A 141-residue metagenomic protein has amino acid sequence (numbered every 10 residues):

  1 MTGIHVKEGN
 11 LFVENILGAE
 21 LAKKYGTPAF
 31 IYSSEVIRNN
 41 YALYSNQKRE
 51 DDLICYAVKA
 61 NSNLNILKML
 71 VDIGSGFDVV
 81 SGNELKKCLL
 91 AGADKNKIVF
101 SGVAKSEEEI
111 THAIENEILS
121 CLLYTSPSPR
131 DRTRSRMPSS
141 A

Functional and structural regions predicted by a protein language model:
M1-I16, E20-K23, T27: N-terminal hydrophobic targeting/anchoring segments and the immediately downstream early-domain regions of hydrolases
E14-G18, S106, S126: General structural signal for secondary-structure boundaries
V36-N116: N-terminal active-site wall of soluble small-molecule enzyme domains
L43, L119, D131-R132: A very general structural signal that marks isolated residues within well-ordered alpha-helical segments
N116-L122: Hydrophobic or amphipathic alpha-helical targeting/insertion segments
Y124-T133: Conserved small/polar residues in nucleotide/adenosyl-binding loops
R136-A141: Hydrophobic alpha-helical segments, chiefly the membrane-spanning helices and signal/signal-anchor peptides
